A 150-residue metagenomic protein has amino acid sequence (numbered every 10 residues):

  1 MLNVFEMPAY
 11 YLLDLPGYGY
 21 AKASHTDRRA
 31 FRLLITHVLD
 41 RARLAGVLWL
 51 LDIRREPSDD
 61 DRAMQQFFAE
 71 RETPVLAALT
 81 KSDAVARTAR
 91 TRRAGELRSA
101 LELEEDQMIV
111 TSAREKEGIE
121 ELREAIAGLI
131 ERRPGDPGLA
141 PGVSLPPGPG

Functional and structural regions predicted by a protein language model:
M1-T26, E131-R132, D136-P137, P141-P149: Conserved G1/Walker A P-loop phosphate-binding module
L2-M7, F31-D40: Conserved alpha-helical scaffold flanking the Walker A/P-loop in AAA+ ATPase domains
D14, T80, S112: Active-site glycine-centered loops adjacent to acidic/histidine catalytic or metal-binding residues that shape
Y18-R28, R54, S82-A86: Flexible beta-alpha connector loops of hexameric P-loop NTPases
R28-R32, S58, K116-I119: Amphipathic alpha-helical transducer elements in NTP-driven molecular machines
T36-D106: Conserved C-terminal guanine-recognition region of P-loop GTPase G domains, centered on the G4
A84-V143: Canonical P-loop GTPase G-domain recognition
